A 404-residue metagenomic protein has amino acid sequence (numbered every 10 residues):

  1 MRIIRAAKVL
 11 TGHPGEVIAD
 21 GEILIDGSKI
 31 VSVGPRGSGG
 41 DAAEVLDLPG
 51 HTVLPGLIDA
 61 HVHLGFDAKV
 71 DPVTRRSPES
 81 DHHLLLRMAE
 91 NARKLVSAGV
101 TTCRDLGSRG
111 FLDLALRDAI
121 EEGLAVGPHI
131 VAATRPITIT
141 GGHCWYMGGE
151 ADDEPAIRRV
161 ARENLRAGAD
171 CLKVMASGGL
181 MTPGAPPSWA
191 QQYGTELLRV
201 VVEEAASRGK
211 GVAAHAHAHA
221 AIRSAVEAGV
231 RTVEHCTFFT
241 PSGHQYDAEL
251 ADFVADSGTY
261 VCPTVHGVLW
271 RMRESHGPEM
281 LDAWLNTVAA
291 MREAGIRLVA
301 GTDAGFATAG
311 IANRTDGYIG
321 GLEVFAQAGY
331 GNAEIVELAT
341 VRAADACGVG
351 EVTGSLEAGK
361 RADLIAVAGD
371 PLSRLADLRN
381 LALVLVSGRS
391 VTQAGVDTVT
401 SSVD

Functional and structural regions predicted by a protein language model:
M1-D41, V53, G369-R374, R389-S390: N-terminal metal-binding scaffold of metallo-dependent hydrolase/deaminase domains
A7, T11, A339, A358-D404: C-terminal cap of metal-dependent C-N hydrolases
H51-L124, G141, E196: Metal-associated gating/positioning segment near the N- to mid-region
A68-D71, T182-A185, I222-V230, D247 (+4 more regions): Histidine/acidic-residue-rich catalytic or RNA/ligand-binding cores of hydrolases and nuclease-related proteins
V73-L86, G142-R159, G211-A213: Active-site mouth loops of central-metabolism enzymes
R87-D113, G127-T138, A169-P183, G211 (+4 more regions): Divalent metal-dependent hydrolysis catalytic cores, especially in the metallo-beta-lactamase
D118-P136, W189-K210, A214, V254-T259: Alpha-helix-loop-beta-strand connector modules within alpha/beta enzyme cores
S207, D282-V367: His/Asp/Glu-enriched, well-ordered alpha-helical/loop segment that forms or immediately abuts the divalent-metal
